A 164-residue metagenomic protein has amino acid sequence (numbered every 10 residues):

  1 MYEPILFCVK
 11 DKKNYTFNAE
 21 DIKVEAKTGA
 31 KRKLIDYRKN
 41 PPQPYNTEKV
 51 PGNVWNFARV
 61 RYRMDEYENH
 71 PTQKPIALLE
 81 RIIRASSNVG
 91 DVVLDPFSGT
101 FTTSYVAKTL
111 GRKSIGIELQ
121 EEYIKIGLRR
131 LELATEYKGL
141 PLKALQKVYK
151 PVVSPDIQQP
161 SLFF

Functional and structural regions predicted by a protein language model:
M1-I126, L162-F164: Core catalytic lobe of class I
L128-F164: S-adenosyl-L-methionine
